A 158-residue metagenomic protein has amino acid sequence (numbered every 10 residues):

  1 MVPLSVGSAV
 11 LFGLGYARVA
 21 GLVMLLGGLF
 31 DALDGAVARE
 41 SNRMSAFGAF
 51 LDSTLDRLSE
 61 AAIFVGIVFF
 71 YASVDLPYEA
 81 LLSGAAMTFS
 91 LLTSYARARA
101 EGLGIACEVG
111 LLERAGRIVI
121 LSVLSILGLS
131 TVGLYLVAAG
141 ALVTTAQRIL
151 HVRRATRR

Functional and structural regions predicted by a protein language model:
M1-F47, P77-T88, S130-G140: Membrane-embedded alpha-helical segments that form the functional core of polytopic membrane enzymes, especially those
T54-R158: A feature for the membrane-embedded catalytic helix bundles of lipid/isoprenoid biosynthetic enzymes
